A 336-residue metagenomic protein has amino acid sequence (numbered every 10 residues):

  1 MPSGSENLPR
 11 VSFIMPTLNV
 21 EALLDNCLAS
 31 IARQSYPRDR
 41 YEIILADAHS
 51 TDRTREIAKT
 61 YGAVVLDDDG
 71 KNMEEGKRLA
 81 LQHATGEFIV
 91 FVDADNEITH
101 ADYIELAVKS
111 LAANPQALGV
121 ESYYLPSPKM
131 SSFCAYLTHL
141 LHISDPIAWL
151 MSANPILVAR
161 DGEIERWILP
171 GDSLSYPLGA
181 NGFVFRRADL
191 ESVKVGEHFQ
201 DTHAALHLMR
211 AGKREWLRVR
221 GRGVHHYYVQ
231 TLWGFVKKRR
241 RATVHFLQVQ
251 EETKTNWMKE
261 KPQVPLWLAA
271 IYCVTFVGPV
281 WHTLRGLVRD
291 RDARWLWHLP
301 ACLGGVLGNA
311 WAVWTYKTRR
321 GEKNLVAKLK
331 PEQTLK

Functional and structural regions predicted by a protein language model:
M1-S30: N-proximal low-complexity "stem/linker" segments adjacent to membrane-targeting elements
S30-R40: Short, acidic, metal-binding catalytic loop of nucleotide-sugar glycosyltransferases
A46-R55, N96-E97: A conserved acidic beta->alpha catalytic loop
D68-A84, L106: Glycine-rich, basic loop-to-helix element that forms the pyrophosphate-binding segment of sugar-nucleotide handling
I89: Short aromatic/hydrophobic "clamp" motif used to bind/position activated sugar donors
E97, A101-P146: Conserved donor NDP-sugar-binding/catalytic core segment of glycosyltransferases
L178, G182-F183, A188-D189, E197-R222 (+1 more regions): A short, conserved alpha-helix in the catalytic core of glycosyltransferases
R240-V244, M258-K336: Non-catalytic, C-terminal membrane-associated alpha-helical segments of glycosyltransferases
